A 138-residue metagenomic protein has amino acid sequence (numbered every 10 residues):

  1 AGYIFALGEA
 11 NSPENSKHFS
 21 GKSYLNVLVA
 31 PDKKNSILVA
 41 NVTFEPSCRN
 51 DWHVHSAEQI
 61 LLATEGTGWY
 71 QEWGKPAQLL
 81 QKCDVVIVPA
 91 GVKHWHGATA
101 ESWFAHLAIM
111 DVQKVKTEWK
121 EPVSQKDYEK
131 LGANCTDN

Functional and structural regions predicted by a protein language model:
A1-S36, T117-N138: A short, N-terminal "cap"/entry segment at the start of jelly-roll beta-barrel domains of the cupin/DSBH fold
N41-E45, V54-Y70, I109-D111: Short, conserved beta-strand element in jelly-roll/cupin
C48, S56-A57, P76, V92 (+1 more regions): A generic "binding-loop/recognition-motif" signal
W52, Y70-Q71, K93-T99: Short beta-strand His + acidic residue motifs that chelate non-heme Fe in jelly-roll/DSBH and cupin folds
G74-G91: Short acidic-glycine-tyrosine-enriched beta hairpin
E101-E121: A short hydrophobic beta-strand segment most commonly corresponding to one strand of the jelly-roll/cupin
